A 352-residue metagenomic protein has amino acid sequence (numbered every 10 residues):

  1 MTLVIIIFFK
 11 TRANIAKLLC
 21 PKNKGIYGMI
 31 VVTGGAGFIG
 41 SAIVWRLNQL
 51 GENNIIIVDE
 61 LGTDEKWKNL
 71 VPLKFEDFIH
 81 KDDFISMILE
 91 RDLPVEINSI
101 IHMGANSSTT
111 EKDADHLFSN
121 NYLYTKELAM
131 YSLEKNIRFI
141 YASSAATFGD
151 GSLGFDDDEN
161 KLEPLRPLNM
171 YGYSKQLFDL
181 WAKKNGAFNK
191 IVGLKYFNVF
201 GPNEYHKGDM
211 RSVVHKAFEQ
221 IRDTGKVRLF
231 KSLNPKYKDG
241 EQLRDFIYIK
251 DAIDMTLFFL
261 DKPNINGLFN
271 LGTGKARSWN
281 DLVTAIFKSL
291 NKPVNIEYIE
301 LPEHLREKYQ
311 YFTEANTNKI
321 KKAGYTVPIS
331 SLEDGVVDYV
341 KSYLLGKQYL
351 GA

Functional and structural regions predicted by a protein language model:
V31-L50: N-terminal Rossmann NAD(P)H-binding glycine-rich loop of SDR-like oxidoreductase domains
K81-D82, S86-N120: NAD(P)H-binding glycine-rich loop region in Rossmannoid oxidoreductase-like domains and their noncatalytic homologs
S119, L123-E127, E134, T147-G193 (+3 more regions): Catalytic helix-loop patch of NAD(P)-dependent Rossmann-fold dehydrogenases
F188, V199-H215, D223, N234 (+5 more regions): Glycine/proline-rich active-site loop of Rossmann-fold NAD(P)-dependent oxidoreductases
S232-Y237, L268-F269, V283, N291-F312: C-terminal "lid/loop" region of Rossmann-like NAD(P)-dependent oxidoreductases
I249, E303-T326: Conserved C-terminal active-site "lid" loop/helix of NAD(P)H-dependent oxidoreductases that clamps the redox cofactor
A252, T256, L271, L282 (+2 more regions): Non-catalytic, hydrophobic alpha-helical segments
S331-A352: Amphipathic terminal alpha-helices
